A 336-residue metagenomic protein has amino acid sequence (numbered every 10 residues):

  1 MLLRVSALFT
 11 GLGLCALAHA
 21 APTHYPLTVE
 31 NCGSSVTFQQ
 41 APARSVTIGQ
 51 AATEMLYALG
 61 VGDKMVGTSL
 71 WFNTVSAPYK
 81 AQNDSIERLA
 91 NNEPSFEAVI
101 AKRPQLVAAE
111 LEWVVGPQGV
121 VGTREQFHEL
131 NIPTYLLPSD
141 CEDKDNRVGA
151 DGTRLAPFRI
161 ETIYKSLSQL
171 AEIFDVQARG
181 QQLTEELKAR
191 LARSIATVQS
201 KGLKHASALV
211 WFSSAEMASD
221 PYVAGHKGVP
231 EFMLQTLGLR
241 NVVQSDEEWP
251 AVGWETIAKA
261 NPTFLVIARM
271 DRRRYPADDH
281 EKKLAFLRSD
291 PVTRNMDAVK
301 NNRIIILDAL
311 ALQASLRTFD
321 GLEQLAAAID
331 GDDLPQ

Functional and structural regions predicted by a protein language model:
M1-A7: Bacterial N-terminal signal peptides that target proteins for export
F9, L17-E54, A156, E172-W211 (+1 more regions): Bacterial Sec-exported substrate-binding components of ABC uptake systems
N31-G33, E87-E97, D140, D246-W254: Short helix-initiation/N-cap motifs at beta->coil->alpha
R44-P117, L239: A short, structured surface patch at a secondary-structure boundary
A51-E54, W71-T74, L106-V107, E112-P117 (+5 more regions): Solvent-exposed loop/turn segments at secondary-structure junctions within structured extracellular/periplasmic domains
N73-T74, S85, D220-W249: Alpha-helical, coiled-coil/dimerization segments enriched in small aliphatic residues
V114-G122, I132-Q169, K201-V229: Extracytoplasmic ligand-binding site segments that recognize negatively charged/polar headgroups
P157-S166, I267-Q336: Structured C-terminal subdomain patch of bacterial secreted/periplasmic proteins
